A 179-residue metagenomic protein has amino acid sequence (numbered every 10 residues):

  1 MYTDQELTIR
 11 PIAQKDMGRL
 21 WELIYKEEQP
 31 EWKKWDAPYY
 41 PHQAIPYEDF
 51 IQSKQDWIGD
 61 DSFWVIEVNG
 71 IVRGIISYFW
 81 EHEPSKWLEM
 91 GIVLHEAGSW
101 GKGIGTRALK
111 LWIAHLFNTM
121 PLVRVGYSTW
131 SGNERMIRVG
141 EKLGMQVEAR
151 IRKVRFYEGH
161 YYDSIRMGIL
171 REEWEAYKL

Functional and structural regions predicted by a protein language model:
M1-R19, F63, E67-L179: Acyl-donor (CoA/ACP) binding surface of acyl/acetyltransferases
Q14-Y25, Y47-I51: An amphipathic alpha-helix signature
K26-E27, N133: Short loop-to-helix capping motifs
Q29-Q52: Conserved GNAT-fold acetyl-CoA-binding loop/helix
I51-K54, I137: Short amphipathic alpha-helical segments and helix-helix/interface helices
K54-G59, M145: Short loop/turn motifs at secondary-structure junctions and domain boundaries
